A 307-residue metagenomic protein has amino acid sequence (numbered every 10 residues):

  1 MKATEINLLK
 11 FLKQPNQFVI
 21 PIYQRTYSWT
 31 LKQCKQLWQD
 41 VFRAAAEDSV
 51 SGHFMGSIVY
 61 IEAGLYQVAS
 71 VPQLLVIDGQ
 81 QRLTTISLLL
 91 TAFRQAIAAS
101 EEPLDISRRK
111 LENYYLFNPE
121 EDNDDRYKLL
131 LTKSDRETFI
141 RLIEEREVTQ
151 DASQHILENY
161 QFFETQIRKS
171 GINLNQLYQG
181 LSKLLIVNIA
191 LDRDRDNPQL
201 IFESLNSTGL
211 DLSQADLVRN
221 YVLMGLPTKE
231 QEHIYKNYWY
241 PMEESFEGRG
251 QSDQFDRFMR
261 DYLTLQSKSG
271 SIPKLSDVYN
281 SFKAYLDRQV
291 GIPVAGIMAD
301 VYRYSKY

Functional and structural regions predicted by a protein language model:
M1-I77, S87, L184, N188: Short alpha-helix boundary/capping and kink motifs at helix termini
K10-F11, Y60, Q73, D122-N123 (+2 more regions): P-loop NTP-binding cores centered on the Walker
W29-K35, V50-S51, Q81-R82, A152-Y160 (+1 more regions): Phosphate/oxyanion-binding active-site loops and adjacent basic polyanion-contact surfaces
Q33, F54, T85, L89 (+3 more regions): Residue-level detector of well-ordered alpha-helical segments, enriched for hydrophobic/aromatic packing positions
L83-A99: Short active-site loop/helix that positions an aromatic residue
A96-P103, T208-S213: Short, polar/flexible loop-turn hinges at active-site or ligand-entry regions and domain interfaces
I106-I143, Y238: Extended charged low-complexity segments that act as oligomerization/scaffolding linkers
L130-Y307: Polyanionic (Asp/Glu-rich) segments that form extended negatively charged tracts
